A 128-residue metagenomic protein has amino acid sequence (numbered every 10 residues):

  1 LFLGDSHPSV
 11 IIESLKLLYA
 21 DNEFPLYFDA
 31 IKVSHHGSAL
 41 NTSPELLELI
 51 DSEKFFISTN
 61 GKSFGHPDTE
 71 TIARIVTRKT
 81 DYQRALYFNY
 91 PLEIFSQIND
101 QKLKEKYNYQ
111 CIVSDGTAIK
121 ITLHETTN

Functional and structural regions predicted by a protein language model:
L1-E53, S58, P67: Active-site-proximal loop/helix segments of hydrolase catalytic cores
P8, L15-A20, D51-N128: Binuclear metal-ion centers of metallo-dependent hydrolases, dominated by the metallo-beta-lactamase
